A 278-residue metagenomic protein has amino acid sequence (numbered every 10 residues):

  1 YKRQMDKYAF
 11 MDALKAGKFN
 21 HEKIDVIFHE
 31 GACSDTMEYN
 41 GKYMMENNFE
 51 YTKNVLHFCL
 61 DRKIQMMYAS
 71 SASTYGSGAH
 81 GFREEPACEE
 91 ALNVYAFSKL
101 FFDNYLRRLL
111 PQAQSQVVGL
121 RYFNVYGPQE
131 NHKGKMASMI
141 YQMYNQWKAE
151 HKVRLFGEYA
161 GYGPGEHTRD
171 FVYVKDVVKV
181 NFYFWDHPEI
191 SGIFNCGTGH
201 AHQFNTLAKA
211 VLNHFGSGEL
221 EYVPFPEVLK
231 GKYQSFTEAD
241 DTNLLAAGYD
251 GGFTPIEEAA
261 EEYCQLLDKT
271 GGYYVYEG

Functional and structural regions predicted by a protein language model:
Y1: Conserved small/polar residues in nucleotide/adenosyl-binding loops
K7-N47: NAD(P)H-binding glycine-rich loop region in Rossmannoid oxidoreductase-like domains and their noncatalytic homologs
K23-H29, K53-V94: Conserved Rossmann-fold NAD(P)-dependent oxidoreductase catalytic core, especially the SDR/UDP-sugar
M45, A91-L100, K133-Y141, D170-F171 (+1 more regions): Short-chain dehydrogenase/reductase
N47-T52, C59, M67, S98-K99 (+1 more regions): Short alpha-helix in the Rossmann-fold core of NAD(P)-dependent oxidoreductases
D61, S77, L92-F123, Q142-A149: Active-site Tyr-X1-5-Lys
L92, F123-A137, E158-K175: Glycine-rich "substrate-gating" loop/helix at the edge of Rossmann-like oxidoreductase active sites
W147-G278: C-terminal substrate-binding subdomain of Rossmann-fold SDR/epimerase-dehydratase oxidoreductases
